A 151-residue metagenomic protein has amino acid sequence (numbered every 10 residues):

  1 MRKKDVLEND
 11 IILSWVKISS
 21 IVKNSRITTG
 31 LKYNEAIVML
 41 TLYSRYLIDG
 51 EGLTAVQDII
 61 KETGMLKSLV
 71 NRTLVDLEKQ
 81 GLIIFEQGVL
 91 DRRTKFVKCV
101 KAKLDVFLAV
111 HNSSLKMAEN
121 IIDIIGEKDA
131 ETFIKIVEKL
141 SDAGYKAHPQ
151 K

Functional and structural regions predicted by a protein language model:
M1, K128-K151: C-terminal regulatory/oligomerization modules of transcriptional regulators
M1-T29, Y33, L40, Q80-L82: N-terminal leader segment of winged-helix/HTH proteins
W15-I18, V22, K103-I122, L140-K151: Alpha-helical linker/hinge and terminal dimerization helices associated with HTH transcriptional regulators
K23-L66: N-terminal helix-turn-helix DNA-binding core of bacterial DNA-binding proteins
M39, I59, L74-Q80: Basic amphipathic alpha-helical segments that dock to polyanions
L40, S44, L108, I134: A cross-family signal for key residues in well-ordered alpha-helices that form functional helical elements
V75-E131: Charged, amphipathic alpha-helical coiled-coil/dimerization segments
